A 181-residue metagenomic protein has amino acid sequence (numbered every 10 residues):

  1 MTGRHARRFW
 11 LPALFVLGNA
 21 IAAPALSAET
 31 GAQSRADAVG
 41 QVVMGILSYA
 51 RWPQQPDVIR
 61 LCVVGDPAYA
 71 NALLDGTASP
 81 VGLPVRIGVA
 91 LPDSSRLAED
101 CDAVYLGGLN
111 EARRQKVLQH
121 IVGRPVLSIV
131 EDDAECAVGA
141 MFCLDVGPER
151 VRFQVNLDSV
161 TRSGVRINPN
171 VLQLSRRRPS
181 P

Functional and structural regions predicted by a protein language model:
T2-R8, N19-P181: Short hydrophobic alpha-helices and adjacent helix-cap/hinge residues
